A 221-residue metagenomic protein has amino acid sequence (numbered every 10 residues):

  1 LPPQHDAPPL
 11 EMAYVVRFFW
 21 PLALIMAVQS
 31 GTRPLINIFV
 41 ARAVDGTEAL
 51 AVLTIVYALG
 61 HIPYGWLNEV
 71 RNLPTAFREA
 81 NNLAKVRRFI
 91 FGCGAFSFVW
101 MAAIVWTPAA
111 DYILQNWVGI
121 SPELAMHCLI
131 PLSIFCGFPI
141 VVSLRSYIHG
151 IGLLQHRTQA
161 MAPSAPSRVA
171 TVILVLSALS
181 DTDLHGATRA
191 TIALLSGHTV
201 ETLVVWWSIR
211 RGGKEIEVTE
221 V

Functional and structural regions predicted by a protein language model:
L1, E48, D111, G119 (+4 more regions): Membrane-interface helix-loop junctions in multi-pass transport and translocation proteins
L1-S30, R211-V221: Interhelical loop/hinge segments that connect adjacent transmembrane helices in multipass membrane
E11-F19, T54, L124, C128: Primarily residues marking transmembrane-helix entry/exit sites
V16, W20-A76, W100, F135-V142: Transmembrane helix-bundle signature of multi-pass secondary active exporters and lipid flippases
L50-A103, R145-H156, A160: Small-residue-rich hydrophobic transmembrane alpha-helices
Y57-G60, C93-F96, S164-T171, A193-E201: Transmembrane alpha-helical core residues of multi-pass small-molecule transporters, especially secondary transporters
V99-L129: Short membrane-interface helical motifs at transmembrane helix boundaries in multi-pass membrane transporters
F135-I140, H149-L176: A late C-terminal transmembrane helix in Major Facilitator Superfamily
